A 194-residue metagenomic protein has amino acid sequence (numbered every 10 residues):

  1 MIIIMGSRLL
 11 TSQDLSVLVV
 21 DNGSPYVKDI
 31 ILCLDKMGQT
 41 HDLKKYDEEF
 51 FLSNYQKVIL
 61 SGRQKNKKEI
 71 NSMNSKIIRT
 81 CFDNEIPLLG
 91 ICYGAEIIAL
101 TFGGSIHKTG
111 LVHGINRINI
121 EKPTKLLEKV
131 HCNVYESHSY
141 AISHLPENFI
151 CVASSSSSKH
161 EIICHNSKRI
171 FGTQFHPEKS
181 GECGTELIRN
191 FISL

Functional and structural regions predicted by a protein language model:
I4, P177-L194: Acyltransferase
M5-Q13: Short boundary motifs at domain starts and secondary-structure transition points
G6, N22, L60-R63, S139 (+1 more regions): Glycine-rich His-Gly loop
S16, S24-G90, F102: Flexible gly/pro-rich beta->alpha loop and the following alpha-helix that scaffold active-site loops
Y26, K65-K67, A95, A141-S143 (+1 more regions): Glycine-rich nucleotide phosphate-binding loop and flanking beta-alpha elements of Rossmann-like dinucleotide-binding
R79-T80, L100-N166, I170, F175-E182: Pocket-forming structural segment of enzyme catalytic cores
C92, E96-L100: Glycine-rich nucleophile elbow surrounding the catalytic serine of serine-hydrolase chemistry
